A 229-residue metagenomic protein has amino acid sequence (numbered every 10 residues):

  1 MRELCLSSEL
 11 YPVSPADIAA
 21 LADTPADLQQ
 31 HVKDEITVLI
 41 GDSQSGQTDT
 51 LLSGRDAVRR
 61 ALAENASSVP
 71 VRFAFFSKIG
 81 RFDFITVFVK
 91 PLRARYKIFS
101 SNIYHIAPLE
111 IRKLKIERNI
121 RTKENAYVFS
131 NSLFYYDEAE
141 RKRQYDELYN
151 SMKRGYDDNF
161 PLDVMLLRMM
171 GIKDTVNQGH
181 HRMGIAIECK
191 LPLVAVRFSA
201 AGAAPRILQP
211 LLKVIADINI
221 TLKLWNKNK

Functional and structural regions predicted by a protein language model:
M1-L4: Non-Sec secretion/translocation targeting segments of pathogen effectors
S7: Glycine/charge-rich catalytic "coupling/switch" loops of P-loop NTPases
V13, A19-S53, V58, L62-N65 (+2 more regions): Short alpha-helix boundary/capping and kink motifs at helix termini
T37-L51, R55-P91, Y96-K97, D158-I218: A short, basic-hydrophobic beta/loop patch
F88-R118, T122-K123: Active-site-proximal loop/hinge segments that shape catalytic or ion-binding/gating pockets
L212-K213, N226-K229: Conserved double-stranded beta-helix
